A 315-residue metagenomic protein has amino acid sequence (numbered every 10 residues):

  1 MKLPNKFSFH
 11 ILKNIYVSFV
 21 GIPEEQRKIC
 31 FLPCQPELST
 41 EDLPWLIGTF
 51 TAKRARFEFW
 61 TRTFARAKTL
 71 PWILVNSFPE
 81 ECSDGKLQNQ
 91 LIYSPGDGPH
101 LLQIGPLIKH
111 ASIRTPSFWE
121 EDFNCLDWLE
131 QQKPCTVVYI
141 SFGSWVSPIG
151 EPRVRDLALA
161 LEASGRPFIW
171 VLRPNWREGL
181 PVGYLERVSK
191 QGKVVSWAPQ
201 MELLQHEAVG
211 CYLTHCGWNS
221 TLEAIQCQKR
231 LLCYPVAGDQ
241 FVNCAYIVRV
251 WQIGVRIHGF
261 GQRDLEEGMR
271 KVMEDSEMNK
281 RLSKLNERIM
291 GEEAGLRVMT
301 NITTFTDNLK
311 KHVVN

Functional and structural regions predicted by a protein language model:
M1-E202, C211, I225-C227, V236 (+2 more regions): Nucleotide-sugar-dependent glycosyltransferase catalytic domains
K193, E207-S220: Acidic donor-binding loop of glycosyltransferase active sites
